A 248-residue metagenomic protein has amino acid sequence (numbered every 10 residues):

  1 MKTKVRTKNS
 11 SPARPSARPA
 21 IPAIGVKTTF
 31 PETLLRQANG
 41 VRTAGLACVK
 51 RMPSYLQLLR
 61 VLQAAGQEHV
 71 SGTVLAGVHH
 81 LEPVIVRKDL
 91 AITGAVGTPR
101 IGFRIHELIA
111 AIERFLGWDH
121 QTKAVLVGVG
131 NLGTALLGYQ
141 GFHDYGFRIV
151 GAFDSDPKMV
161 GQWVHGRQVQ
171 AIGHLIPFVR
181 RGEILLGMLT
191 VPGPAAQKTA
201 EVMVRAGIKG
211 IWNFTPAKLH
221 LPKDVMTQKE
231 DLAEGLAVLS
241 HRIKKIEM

Functional and structural regions predicted by a protein language model:
M1-E68: Extreme N-terminal segment that seeds HTH/winged-HTH DNA-binding domains in transcriptional regulators
L58-Q63, H165-M248: Phosphate-bearing ligand-interacting subdomains that bind or position ATP/ADP/UDP/GDP/NAD(P) or nucleotide-linked
H69, T73, V78-A124: HTH-adjacent hinge/linker in prokaryotic transcriptional regulators
V129-G130: Glycine-rich Rossmann-fold phosphate-binding loop(s) that bind the pyrophosphate of adenine dinucleotide cofactors
G133: N-terminal Rossmann-fold NAD(P) dinucleotide-binding loop
H143-H165: NAD(P)-binding Rossmann-fold cofactor-contacting core
